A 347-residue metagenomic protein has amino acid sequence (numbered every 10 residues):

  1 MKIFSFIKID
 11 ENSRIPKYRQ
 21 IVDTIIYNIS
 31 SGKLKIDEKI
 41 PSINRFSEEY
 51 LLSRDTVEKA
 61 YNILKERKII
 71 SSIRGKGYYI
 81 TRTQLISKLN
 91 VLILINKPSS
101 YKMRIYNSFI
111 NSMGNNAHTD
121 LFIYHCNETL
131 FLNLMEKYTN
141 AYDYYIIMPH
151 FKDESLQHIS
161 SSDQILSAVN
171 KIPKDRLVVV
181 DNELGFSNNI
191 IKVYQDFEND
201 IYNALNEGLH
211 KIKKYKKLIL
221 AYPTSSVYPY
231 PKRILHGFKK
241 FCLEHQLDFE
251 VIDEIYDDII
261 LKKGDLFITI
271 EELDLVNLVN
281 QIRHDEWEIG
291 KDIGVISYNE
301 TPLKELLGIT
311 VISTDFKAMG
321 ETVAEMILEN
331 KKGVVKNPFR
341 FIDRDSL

Functional and structural regions predicted by a protein language model:
M1-E48: Extreme N-terminal segment that seeds HTH/winged-HTH DNA-binding domains in transcriptional regulators
K35-S72: N-terminal helix-turn-helix
K39-I40, S72-L85: Short, Lys/Arg-rich nucleic-acid/phosphate-binding segment
T81, L85-N203, G264-F267, L273: Alpha-helical recognition/docking segments in bacterial nutrient-uptake and carbohydrate-utilization systems
Y101-N115, N203-E207, P229-L247, N277: Short, solvent-exposed amphipathic alpha-helices that sit in or adjacent to ligand/effector-binding or catalytic
D181-I219, S313-K332: Hydrophobic alpha-helical segments within soluble ligand-binding/sensing domains
F197-F241, V335-L347: An alpha-beta-alpha
K262-L347: Flexible loop/turn connectors
